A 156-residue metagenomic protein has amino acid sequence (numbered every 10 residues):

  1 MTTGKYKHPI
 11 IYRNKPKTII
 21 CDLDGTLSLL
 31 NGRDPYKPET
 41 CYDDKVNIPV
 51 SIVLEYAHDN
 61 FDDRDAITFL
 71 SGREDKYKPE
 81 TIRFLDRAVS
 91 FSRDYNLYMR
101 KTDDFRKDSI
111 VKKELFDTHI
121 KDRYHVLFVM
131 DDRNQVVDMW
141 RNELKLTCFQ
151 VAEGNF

Functional and structural regions predicted by a protein language model:
T2-R106: Alpha-helical substrate-recognition element adjacent to the catalytic core
N14, R123-Y124: Short loop/turn elements that form and flank the Walker-type P-loop nucleotide-binding site in RecA-like NTPase cores
D44-N47, K113, L127: Non-membrane alpha-helical structural segments and their capping/turn regions in soluble enzymes
P79, F105-V111, V137-M139: Short, solvent-exposed polar/charged micro-motifs at secondary-structure junctions
T81-S90, E114, T118-H119, D138-K145: Short, aromatic/basic amphipathic alpha-helical patches
M99, K107-R123: Donor nucleotide-activated moiety binding/catalytic core segment of transferases that use nucleotide-activated donors
F116, Y124-F156: Acidic, Mg2+-coordinating phosphoryl-transfer loop and its flanking beta/alpha structural elements, shared across
